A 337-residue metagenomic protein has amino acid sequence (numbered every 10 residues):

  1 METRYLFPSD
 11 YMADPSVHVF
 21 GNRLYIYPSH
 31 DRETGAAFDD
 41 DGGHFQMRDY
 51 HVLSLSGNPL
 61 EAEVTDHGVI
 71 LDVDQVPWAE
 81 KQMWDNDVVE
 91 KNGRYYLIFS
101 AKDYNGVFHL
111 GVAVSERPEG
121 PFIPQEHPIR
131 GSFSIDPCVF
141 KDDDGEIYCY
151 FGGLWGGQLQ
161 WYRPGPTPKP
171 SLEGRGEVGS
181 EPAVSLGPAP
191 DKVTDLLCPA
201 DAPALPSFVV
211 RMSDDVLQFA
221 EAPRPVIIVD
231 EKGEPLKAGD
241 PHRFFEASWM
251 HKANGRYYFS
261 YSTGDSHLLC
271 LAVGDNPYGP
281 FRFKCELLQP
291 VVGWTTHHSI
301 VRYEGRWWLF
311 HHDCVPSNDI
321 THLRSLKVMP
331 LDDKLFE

Functional and structural regions predicted by a protein language model:
M1-E337: Carbohydrate-active catalytic/glycan-binding domains of CAZyme proteins, especially the secreted or lumenal ectodomains
